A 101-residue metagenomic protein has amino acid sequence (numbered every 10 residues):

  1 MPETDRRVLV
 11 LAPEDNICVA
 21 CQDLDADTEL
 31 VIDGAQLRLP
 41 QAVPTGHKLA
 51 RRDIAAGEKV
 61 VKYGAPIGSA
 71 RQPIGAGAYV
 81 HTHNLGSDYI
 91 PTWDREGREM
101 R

Functional and structural regions predicted by a protein language model:
P2-R101: N-terminal small-residue-enriched
